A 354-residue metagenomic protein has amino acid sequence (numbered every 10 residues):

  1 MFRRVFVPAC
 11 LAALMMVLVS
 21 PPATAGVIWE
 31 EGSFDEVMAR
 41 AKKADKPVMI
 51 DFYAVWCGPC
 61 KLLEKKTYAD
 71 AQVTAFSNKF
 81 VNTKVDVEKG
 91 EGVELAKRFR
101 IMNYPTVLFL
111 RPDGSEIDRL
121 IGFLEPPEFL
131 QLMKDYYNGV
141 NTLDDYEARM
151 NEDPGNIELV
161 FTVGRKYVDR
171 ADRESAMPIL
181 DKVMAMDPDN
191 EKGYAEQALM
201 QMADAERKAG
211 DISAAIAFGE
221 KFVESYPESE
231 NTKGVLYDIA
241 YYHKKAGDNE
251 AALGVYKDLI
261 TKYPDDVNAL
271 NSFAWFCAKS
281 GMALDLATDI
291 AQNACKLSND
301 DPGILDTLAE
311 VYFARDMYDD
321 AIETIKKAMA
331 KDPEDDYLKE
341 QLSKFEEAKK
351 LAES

Functional and structural regions predicted by a protein language model:
V27-A69: Local sequence-structure signature of Cys/Sec-based thiol-disulfide redox active-site neighborhoods
V27-G32, F52, T67-G92, I101-Y104 (+1 more regions): Thiol-based oxidoreductase modules, predominantly thioredoxin-like and allied folds used for disulfide exchange
Y68, M102-N141: Non-catalytic, surface beta->alpha helical segment in thiol-disulfide oxidoreductase systems
A71, R119-F123, D153, R170 (+4 more regions): Short solvent-exposed coil/turn linkers within tandem alpha-helical repeat scaffolds
D135, G139, D169, K208 (+4 more regions): Register position in tetratricopeptide repeats
L199-K208, E220, K233-K245, E250 (+1 more regions): Alpha-helical adaptor scaffolds
